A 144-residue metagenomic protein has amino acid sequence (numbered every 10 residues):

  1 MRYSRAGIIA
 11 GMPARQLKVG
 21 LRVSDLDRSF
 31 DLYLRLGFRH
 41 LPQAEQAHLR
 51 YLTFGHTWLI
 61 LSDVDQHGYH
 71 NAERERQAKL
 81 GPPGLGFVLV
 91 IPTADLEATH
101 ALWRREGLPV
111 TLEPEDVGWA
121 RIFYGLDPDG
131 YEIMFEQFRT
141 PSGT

Functional and structural regions predicted by a protein language model:
M1-L17, L21-P42, F54-T111, L126-T144: Glyoxalase I/VOC metalloenzyme domain signal
P42-H48, E115-D116: A short, aromatic/hydrophobic, helix- or strand-capping loop or linear motif that either lines the entrance/gate
G118-A120: Short, small/polar residue-rich loop motifs at catalytic or cofactor-binding pockets
